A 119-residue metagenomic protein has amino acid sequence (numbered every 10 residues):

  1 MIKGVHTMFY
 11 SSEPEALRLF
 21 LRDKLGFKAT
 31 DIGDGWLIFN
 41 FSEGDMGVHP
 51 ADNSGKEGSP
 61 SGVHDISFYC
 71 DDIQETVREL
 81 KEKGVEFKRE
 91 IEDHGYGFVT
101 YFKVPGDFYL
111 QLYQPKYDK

Functional and structural regions predicted by a protein language model:
M1-R18, D45, H64-I66, K116-K119: N-terminal beta-strand motif that seeds the catalytic metal site of vicinal oxygen chelate
K3-V5, G35-L37, G44-D45, G62-H64 (+2 more regions): A generic structural signal for short beta-strands and their flanking turns/coil linkers
E15-L25, T100: Conserved active-site alpha-helix within GNAT-family acetyltransferase domains
F20, Q74-E79: Short amphipathic alpha-helices within nucleic acid-binding modules
G26-D31, F87-I91: Short secondary-structure junctions
K28-S61, F102, Y109-P115: Conserved short beta-strand elements that form part of the metal-binding/catalytic scaffold of enzyme active sites
V77-K119: Vicinal oxygen chelate
